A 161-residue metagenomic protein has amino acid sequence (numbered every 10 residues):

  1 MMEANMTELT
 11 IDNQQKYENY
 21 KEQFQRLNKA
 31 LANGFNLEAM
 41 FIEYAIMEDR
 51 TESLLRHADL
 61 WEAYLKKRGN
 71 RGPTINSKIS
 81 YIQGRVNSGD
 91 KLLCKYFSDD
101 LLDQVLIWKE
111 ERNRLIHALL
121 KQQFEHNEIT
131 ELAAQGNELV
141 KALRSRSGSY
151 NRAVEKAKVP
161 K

Functional and structural regions predicted by a protein language model:
M1-L37: Charged alpha-helical initiation segments
T10, A63-N70, A153-A157: Short alpha-helical linear motifs
Y17-K21, Y44, V105-R112: Hydrophobic faces of stable alpha-helices that mediate helix-helix packing
Q23-L27, L92-L93, H117: Short, charged/polar, low-complexity loop and linker segments that flank or interrupt alpha-helical bundles
N28, G34-L55: Short, hydrophobic, well-ordered secondary-structure elements
L54-A58, E62, I116-L119, Q123: Short amphipathic alpha-helical interaction/hinge segments
L55-D99: Short, charged amphipathic alpha-helical segments flanked by flexible coils
C94-K161: Charge-enriched, short contiguous segments at helix-coil
